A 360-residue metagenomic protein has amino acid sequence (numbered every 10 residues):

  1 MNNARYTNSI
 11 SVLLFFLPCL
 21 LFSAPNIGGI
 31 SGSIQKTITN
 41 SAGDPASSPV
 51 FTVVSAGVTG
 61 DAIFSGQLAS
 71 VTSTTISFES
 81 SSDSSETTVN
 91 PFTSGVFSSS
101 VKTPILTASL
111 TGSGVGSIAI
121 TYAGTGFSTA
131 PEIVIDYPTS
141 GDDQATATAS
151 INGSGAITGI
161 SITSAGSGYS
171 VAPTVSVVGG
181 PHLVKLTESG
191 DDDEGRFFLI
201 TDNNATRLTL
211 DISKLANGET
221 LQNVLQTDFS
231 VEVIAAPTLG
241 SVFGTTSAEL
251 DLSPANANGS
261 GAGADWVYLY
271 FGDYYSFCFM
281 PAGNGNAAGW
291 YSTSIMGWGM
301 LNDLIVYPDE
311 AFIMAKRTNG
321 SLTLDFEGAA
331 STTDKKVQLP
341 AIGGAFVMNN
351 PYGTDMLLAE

Functional and structural regions predicted by a protein language model:
M1-P25: Sec-dependent, cleavable N-terminal signal peptides
S23-T88, F92-S100, E188-N203, R207-A264 (+1 more regions): A short, polar beta-strand/turn micro-motif
G60-V71, L106-T111, A147-G153, F197-N203 (+2 more regions): Short, exposed beta-strand/loop patches in secreted or surface proteins that constitute
S70, S100-G180, D191: Conserved, function-critical positions that sit in or immediately flank catalytic and ligand-binding motifs
T107, E132, T146-T148, T174 (+6 more regions): Well-ordered beta-strand positions in beta-sheet-rich domains
I120-T121, I160-G166, K214-L221, Y291-L301: Signal that preferentially marks extracellular ectodomain short beta-strand elements of beta-sandwich modules
L199, D273-P308: A cross-kingdom feature marking solvent-exposed beta-strand/loop segments within repeated, beta-rich binding/scaffold
V267: Short acidic-hydrophobic catalytic motif
